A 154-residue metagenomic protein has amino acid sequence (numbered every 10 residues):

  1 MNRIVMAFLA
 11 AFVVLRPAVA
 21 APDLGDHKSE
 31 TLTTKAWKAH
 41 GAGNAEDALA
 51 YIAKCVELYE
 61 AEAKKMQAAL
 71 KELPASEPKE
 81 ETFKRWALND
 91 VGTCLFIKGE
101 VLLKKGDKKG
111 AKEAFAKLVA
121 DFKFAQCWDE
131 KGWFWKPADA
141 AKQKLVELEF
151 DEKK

Functional and structural regions predicted by a protein language model:
A7-R16: Bacterial N-terminal signal peptides
E30-W37, E100: Amphipathic alpha-helical repeat scaffolds
K65-T93, Q126-K153: TPR/TPR-like alpha-solenoid helical repeat scaffolds
